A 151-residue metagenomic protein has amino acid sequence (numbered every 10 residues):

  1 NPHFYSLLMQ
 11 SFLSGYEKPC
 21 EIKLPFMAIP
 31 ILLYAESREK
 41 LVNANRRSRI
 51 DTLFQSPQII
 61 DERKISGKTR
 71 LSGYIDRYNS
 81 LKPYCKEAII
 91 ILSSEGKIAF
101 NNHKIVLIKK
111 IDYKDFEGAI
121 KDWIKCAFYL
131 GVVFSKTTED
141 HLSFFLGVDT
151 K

Functional and structural regions predicted by a protein language model:
N1-Y5, K64: Helix-boundary capping/turn motifs
Y5-Q55: N-terminal interaction modules that seed assembly of large macromolecular complexes
K40-S80: Long, charge-dense
Y84-I98: Basic amphipathic alpha-helical segments that dock to polyanions
I105-K110: Minor-groove-contacting beta-hairpin "wing" of winged helix-turn-helix DNA-binding domains
D112-K151: Glycine-rich, aromatic-bearing surface loops/beta-hairpins
